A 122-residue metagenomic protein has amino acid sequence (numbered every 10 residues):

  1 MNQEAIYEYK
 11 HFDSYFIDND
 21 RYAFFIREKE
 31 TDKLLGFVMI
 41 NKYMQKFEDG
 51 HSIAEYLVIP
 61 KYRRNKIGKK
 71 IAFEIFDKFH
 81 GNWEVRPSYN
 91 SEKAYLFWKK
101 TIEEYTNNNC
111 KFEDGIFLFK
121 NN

Functional and structural regions predicted by a protein language model:
M1-Y22: Active-site rim helix/loop that mediates acceptor-substrate recognition in acyltransferases
F25, D32-K42, S52: Conserved beta-strand in the GNAT
R27-K29, K120-N122: Active-site beta-strand termini and strand-to-loop segments that position acidic
F47, N65, E92-Y95: Loop/helix-junction capping segments adjacent to catalytic residues or to phosphate/diphosphate-binding pockets
E48-P60: Conserved acetyl-CoA binding element of GNAT-fold acetyltransferases
V58, R64-D77: Conserved acetyl-CoA-binding loop-helix of GNAT-fold acetyltransferases
D77-H80, E103-E104: TPR/TPR-like (Sel1-like) alpha-helical repeat modules
E84-K99, E103, K111-I116, K120: Conserved beta-strand-loop-alpha-helix junction that forms the acyl-donor binding cleft
